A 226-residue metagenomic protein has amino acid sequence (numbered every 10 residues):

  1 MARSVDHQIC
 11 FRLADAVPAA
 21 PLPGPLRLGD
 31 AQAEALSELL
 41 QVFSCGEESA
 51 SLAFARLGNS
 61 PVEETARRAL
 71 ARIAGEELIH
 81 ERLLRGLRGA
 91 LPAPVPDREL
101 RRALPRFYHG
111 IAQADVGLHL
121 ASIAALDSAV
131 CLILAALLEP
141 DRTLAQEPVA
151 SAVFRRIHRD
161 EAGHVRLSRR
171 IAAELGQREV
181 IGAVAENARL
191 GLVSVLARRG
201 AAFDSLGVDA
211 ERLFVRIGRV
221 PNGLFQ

Functional and structural regions predicted by a protein language model:
M1-Q226: Non-heme di-metal
